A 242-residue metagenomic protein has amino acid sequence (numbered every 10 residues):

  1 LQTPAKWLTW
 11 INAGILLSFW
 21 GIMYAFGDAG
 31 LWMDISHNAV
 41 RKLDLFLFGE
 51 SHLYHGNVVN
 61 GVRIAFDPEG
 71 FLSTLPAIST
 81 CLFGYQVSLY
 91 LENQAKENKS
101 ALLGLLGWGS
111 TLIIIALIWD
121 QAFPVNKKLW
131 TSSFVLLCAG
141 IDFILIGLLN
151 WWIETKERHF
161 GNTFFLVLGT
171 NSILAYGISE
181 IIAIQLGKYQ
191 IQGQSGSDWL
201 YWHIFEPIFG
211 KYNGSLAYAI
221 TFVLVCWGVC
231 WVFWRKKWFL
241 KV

Functional and structural regions predicted by a protein language model:
L1-V242: Alpha-helical transmembrane segments and their immediate juxtamembrane cytosolic regions
